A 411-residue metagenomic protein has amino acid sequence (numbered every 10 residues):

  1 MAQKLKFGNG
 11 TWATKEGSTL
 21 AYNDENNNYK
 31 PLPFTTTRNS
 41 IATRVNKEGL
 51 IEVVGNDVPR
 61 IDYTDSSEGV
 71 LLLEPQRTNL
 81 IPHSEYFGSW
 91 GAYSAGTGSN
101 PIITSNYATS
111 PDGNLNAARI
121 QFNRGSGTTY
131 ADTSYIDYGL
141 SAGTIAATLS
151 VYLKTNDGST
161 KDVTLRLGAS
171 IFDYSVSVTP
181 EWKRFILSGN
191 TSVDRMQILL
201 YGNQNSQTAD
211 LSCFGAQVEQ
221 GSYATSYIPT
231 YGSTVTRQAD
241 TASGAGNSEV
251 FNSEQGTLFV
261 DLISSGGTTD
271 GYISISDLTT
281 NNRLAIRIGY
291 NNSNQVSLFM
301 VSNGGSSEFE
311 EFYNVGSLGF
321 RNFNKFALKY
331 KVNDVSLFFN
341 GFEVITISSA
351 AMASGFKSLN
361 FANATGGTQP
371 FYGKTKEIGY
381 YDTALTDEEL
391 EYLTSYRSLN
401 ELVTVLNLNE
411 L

Functional and structural regions predicted by a protein language model:
M1, E219-N252, K376-L411: Extended recognition patches within non-cytosolic domains
M1-P82, D194, N203-V218, N400-L411: GGW-centered surface loops in extracellular recognition modules
D62-D65, S89-A118: Extracellular glycan-recognition surfaces and repeat-rich motifs
R77-S84, S89-S99, T128-Y130, A142-I145 (+3 more regions): Extracellular glycan-recognition modules
E85-S89, A117, S150, G215 (+1 more regions): Extracellular/lumenal ectodomain signal focusing on beta-strand-rich modules and carbohydrate-recognition contexts
Y107-Q204, L211, G215-V218, G289-A350: Extracellular glycan-interaction surfaces
V151, T257-S264, I273, F326-L328 (+2 more regions): Short hydrophobic/aromatic patches on beta-strands that form ligand-binding or substrate-lining surfaces
V193-R195, D210, I347-K374: Flexible glycan-contacting loops in extracellular carbohydrate-active proteins
